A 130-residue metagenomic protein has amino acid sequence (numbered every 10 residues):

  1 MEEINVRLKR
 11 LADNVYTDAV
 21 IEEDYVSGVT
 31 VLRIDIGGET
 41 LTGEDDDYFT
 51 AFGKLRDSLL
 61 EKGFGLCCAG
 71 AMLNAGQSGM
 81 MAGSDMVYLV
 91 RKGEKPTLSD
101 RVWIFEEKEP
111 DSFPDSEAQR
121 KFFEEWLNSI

Functional and structural regions predicted by a protein language model:
E2-V31, L41-I130: Long, contiguous binding/interaction regions
